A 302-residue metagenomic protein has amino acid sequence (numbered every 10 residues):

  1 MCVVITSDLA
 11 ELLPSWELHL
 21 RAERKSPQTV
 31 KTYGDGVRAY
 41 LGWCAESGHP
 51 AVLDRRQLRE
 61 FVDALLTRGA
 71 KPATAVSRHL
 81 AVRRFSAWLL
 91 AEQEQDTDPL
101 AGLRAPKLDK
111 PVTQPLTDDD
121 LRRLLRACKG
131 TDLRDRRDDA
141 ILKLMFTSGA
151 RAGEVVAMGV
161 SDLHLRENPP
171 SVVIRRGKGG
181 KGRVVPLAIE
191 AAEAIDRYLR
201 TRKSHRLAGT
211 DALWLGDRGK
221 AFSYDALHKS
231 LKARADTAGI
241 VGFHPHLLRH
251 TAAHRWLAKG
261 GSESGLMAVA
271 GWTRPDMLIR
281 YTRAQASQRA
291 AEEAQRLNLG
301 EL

Functional and structural regions predicted by a protein language model:
M1-L302: Conserved catalytic core of the tyrosine transesterase superfamily
